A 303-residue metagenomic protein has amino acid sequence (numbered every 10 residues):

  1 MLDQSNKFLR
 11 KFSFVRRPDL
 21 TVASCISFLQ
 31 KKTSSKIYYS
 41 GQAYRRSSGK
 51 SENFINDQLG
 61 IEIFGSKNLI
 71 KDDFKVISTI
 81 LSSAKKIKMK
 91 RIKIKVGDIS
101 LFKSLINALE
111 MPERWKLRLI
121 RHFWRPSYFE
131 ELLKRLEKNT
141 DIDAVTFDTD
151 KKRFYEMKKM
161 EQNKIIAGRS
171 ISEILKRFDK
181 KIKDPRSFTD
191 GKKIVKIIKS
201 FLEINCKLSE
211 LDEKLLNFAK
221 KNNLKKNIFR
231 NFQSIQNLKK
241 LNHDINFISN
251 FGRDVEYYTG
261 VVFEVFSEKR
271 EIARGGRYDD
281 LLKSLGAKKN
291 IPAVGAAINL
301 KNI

Functional and structural regions predicted by a protein language model:
M1, K95-A108, F251-G260: Beta-rich nucleic-acid/ligand-interaction surfaces
L2-K7, E110-D141: Acidic, His- and aromatic-enriched active-site or binding-groove loops in soluble protein domains that engage sugars
N6-K11, P18-M89, A144-I303: Positively charged, Gly/Ser-enriched RNA/tRNA-binding surfaces
K36-S47, K93-S104, H122: Short, glycine/charge-rich beta-strand/loop segments that flank catalytic centers and engage negatively charged groups
G49-E52, L105-L109: Short acidic, glycine/serine/threonine-rich loops at helix termini
V76, D98-L101, L119, L132 (+1 more regions): Internal, well-ordered alpha-helical segments in soluble enzyme and binding-protein domains
L109-E110, N237: Short, aromatic/basic amphipathic alpha-helical patches
